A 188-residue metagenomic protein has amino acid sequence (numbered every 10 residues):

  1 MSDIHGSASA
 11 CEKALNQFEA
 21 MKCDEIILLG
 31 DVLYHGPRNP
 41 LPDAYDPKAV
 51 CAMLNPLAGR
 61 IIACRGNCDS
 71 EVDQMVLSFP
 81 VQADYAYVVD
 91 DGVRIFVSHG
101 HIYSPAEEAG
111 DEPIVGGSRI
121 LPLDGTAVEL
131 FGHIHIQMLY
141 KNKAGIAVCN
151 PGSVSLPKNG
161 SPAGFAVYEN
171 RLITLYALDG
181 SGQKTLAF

Functional and structural regions predicted by a protein language model:
M1-D3, I26-D31, I61-N67, F96-H99 (+2 more regions): Active-site neighborhood of phospho(di)ester-bond hydrolases with catalytic His/Asp-centered motifs
M1-D90: Core catalytic region of metal-dependent phosphoesterases/phosphodiesterases, especially metallo-beta-lactamase-like
M1-H5, M53-G66, S98-G100, P105-I114 (+1 more regions): Charged, low-complexity, helix/coiled-coil-prone segments
H35-R38, E71-Q74, F96, S104-E107 (+2 more regions): Short acidic/glycine-rich loop or secondary-structure boundary segments that cap or lie
F79, H101, P105-L186: Conserved beta-sheet core of the metallophosphoesterase superfamily
G92-R94: Active-site beta-strand-loop-beta-strand hairpin of nuclease catalytic cores that positions key catalytic residues
